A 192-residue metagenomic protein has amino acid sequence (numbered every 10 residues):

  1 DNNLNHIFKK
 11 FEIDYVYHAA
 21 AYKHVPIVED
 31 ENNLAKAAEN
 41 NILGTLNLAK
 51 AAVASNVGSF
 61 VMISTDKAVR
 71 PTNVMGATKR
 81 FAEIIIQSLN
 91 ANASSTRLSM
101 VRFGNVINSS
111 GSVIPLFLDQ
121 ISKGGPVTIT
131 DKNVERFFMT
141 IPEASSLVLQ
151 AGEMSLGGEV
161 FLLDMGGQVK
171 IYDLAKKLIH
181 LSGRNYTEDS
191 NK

Functional and structural regions predicted by a protein language model:
D1-Y15: Conserved Rossmann-fold cofactor-binding substructure of NAD(P)-dependent oxidoreductases
I7-F11, A51, L147: CheY-like receiver
E12, H18-E83, S88, L98: Conserved Rossmann-fold NAD(P)-dependent oxidoreductase catalytic core, especially the SDR/UDP-sugar
A52, A151-G152: Hydrophobic pocket-lining residues that define ligand/cofactor binding sites across diverse proteins
V74-T78, V106, T140: The catalytic Tyr-centered alpha-helix of NAD(P)H-dependent dehydrogenases
I85-E135, E159-V160, K192: Conserved beta-loop-beta element that borders a ligand/cofactor-binding pocket
S109-L116, T130-Q150, K170-K177: Substrate-positioning beta->alpha
M154-K192: Mid/C-terminal beta-alpha module of Rossmann-like enzyme folds, strongest in SDR-family dehydrogenases/epimerases
